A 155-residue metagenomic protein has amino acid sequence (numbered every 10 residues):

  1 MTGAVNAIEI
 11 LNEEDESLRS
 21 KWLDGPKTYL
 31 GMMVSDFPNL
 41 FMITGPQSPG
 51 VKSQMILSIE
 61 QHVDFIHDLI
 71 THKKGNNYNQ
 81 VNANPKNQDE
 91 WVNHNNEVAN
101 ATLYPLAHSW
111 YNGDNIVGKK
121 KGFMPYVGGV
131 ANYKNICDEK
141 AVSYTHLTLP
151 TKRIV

Functional and structural regions predicted by a protein language model:
M1-I56, E60-K74, V142: Flavin (primarily FAD) cofactor-binding/catalytic cores of flavoenzymes
K21-P26, W91-N93, L149: Short amphipathic alpha-helical surface micro-motifs
K74-V98: Active-site-proximal substrate-binding core of FAD-dependent oxidoreductases
N93-M124: Acidic, Ser/Thr-rich low-complexity intrinsically disordered segments
Y126, N132-D138: C-terminal, low-complexity/hydrophilic appendages and adjacent surface loops of extracellular/periplasmic anionic
T145-T151: Conserved small/polar residues in nucleotide/adenosyl-binding loops
